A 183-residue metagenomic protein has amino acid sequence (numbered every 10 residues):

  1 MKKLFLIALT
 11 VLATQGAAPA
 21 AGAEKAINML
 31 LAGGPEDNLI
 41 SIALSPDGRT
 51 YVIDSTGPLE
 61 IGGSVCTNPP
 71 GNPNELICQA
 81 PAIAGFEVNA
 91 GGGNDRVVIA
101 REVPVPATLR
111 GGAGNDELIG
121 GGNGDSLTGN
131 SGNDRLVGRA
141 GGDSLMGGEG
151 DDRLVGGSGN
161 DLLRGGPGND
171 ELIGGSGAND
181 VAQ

Functional and structural regions predicted by a protein language model:
M1-L4: Positively charged n-region of N-terminal signal peptides that target proteins for export
I7-Q15: Bacterial N-terminal signal peptides
T10, P104-V105, S126, S131-D134: Low-complexity, intrinsically disordered short segments enriched for Gly/Pro and polybasic residues
A20-T108, D116: Extracellular lectin-like interaction modules
G33, N89-A90, I99, L109-G111 (+8 more regions): Glycine-centered beta-turn/loop sites at beta-strand termini
N94, N115, G124, N133 (+5 more regions): Consensus positions within tandem repeat domains that build extended binding/scaffold surfaces
V103, R135, L162, P167 (+1 more regions): A short beta-strand motif that forms part of the nucleic acid-binding face of small beta-barrel RNA-binding folds
